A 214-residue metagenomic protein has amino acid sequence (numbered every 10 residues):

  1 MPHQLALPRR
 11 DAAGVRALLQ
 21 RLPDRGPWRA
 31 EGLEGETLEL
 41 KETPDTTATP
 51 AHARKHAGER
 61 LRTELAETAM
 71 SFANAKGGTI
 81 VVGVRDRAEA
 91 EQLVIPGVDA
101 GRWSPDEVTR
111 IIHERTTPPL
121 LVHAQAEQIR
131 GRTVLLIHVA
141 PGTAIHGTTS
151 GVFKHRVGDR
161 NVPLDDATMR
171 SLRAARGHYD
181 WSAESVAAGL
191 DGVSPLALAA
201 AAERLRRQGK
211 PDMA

Functional and structural regions predicted by a protein language model:
M1-A214: Conserved N-terminal catalytic/coupling substructures associated with nucleotide/phosphate chemistry
